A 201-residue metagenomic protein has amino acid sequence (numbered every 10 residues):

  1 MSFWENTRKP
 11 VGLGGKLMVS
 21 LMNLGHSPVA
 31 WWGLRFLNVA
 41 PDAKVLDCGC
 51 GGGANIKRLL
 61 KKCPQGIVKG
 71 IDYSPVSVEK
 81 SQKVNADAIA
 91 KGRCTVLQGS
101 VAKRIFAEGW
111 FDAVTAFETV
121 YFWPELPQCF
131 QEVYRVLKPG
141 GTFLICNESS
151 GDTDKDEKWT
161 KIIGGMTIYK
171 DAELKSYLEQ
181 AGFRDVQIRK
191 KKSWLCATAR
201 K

Functional and structural regions predicted by a protein language model:
M1-G15: N-terminal, positively charged/glycine-rich alpha-helical extensions of SAM-dependent methyltransferases
L13-N23, T142-T198: C-terminal alpha-helical "lid/dimerization" subdomain adjacent to the S-adenosyl-L-methionine
L24-A43, R58: Conserved alpha-helix/loop element of class I SAM-dependent methyltransferases that forms part of the SAM/SAH-binding
D42, L137-T142: Short glycine-dipeptide loop
K44-K103: Class I SAM-dependent methyltransferase SAM/SAH-binding core
A102-A113: A short acidic, Gly/Pro-enriched loop at the edge of an enzyme's catalytic core that lines a small-molecule cofactor
A113-E125: A short SAM/SAH-binding and catalytic strip from SAM-dependent methyltransferases
P127-P139: A short glycine-rich, Lys/Arg-flanked "PGG" loop and its adjoining helix->strand segment in the class I
